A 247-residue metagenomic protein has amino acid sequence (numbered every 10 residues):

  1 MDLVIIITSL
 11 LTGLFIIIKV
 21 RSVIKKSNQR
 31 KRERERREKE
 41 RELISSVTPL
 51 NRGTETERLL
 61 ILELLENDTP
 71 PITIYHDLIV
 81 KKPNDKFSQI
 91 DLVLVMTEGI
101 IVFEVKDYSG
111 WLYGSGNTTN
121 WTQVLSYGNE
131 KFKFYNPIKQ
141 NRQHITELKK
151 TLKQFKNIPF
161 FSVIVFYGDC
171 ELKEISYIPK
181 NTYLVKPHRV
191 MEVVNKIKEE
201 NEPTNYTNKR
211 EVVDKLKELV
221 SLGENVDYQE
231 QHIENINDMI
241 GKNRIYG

Functional and structural regions predicted by a protein language model:
M1-S88, N129-G247: Surface-exposed interaction regions that form or flank ligand-binding interfaces
N84, L112, G116-N117, L125 (+1 more regions): Solvent-exposed, flexible loop/coil residues
Q89-V95: Catalytic metal-binding acidic patch
V95-N120: Active-site beta-strand-loop-beta-strand hairpin of nuclease catalytic cores that positions key catalytic residues
N117, W121-E130, P137: Glycine- and acidic-residue-rich phosphate-binding/metal-coordinating active-site segment common to enzymes that handle
